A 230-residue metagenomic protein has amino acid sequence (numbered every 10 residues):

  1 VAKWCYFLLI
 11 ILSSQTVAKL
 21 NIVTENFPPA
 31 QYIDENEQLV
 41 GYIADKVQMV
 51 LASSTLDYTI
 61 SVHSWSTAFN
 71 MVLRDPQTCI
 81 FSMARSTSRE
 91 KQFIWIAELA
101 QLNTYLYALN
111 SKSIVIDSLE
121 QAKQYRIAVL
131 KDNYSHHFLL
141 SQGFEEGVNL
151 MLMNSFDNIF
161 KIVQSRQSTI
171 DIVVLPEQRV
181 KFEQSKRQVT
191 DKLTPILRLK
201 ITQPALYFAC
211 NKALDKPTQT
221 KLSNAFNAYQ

Functional and structural regions predicted by a protein language model:
K19-K91, L152-M153, Y229: Extracytoplasmic small-molecule ligand-binding "clamshell" domains of the periplasmic binding protein/Venus flytrap
L20-I33, L119-S135: Short loop->beta-strand "edge-of-pocket" segments that line small-molecule binding or catalytic clefts across diverse
T24-N26, Q101-Y105, Q188-F226: Periplasmic-binding protein-like
D45-S53, E120-R126, N133, A205-Q230: Extended ligand-binding regions for polar small-molecule ligands
V47-L56, A97-E98, Q121, D132-S155 (+2 more regions): Ligand-binding cleft/hinge of the Venus flytrap
Q48, I60-Q121, S135, I196-I201: Acidic, polar ligand-binding/catalytic clefts
D57-S64, G147-I162, L197: Short beta-strand-to-loop elements that line the ligand-binding cleft of bilobed periplasmic-binding protein-like
V62, S66-T78, I94, F156-R179: Short helices/loops that flank or line small-molecule/ion binding pockets
